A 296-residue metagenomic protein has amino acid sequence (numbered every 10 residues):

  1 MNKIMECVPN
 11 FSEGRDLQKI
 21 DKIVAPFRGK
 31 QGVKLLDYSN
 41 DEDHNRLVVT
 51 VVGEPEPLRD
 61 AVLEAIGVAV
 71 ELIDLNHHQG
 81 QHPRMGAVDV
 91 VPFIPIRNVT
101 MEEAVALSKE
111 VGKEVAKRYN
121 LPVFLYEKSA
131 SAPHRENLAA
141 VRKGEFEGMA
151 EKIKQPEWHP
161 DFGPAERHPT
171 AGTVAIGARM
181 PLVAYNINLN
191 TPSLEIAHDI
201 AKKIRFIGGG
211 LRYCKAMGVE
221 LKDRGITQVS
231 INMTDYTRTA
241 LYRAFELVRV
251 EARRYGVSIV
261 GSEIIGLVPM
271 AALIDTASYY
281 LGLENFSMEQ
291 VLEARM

Functional and structural regions predicted by a protein language model:
M1-M296: Long, contiguous binding/interaction regions
